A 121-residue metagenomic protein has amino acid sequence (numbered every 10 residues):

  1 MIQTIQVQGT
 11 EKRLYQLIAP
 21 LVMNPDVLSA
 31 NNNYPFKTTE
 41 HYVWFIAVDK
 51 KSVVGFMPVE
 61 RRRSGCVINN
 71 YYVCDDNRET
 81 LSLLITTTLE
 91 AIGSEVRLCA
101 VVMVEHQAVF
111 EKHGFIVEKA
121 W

Functional and structural regions predicted by a protein language model:
M1-A30: Short amphipathic alpha-helix that is part of the acyltransferase structural core
K12-R13, R63, V104-A108: Short alpha-helical
M23-V48: Active-site rim helix/loop that mediates acceptor-substrate recognition in acyltransferases
I46, K51-E60, V67: Conserved beta-strand in the GNAT
E60-D76: Conserved acetyl-CoA binding element of GNAT-fold acetyltransferases
D76-A91: Conserved acetyl-CoA-binding loop-helix of GNAT-fold acetyltransferases
I92-V104: Conserved GNAT acetyl-CoA-binding A-motif
M103-W121: Conserved active-site alpha-helix within GNAT-family acetyltransferase domains
